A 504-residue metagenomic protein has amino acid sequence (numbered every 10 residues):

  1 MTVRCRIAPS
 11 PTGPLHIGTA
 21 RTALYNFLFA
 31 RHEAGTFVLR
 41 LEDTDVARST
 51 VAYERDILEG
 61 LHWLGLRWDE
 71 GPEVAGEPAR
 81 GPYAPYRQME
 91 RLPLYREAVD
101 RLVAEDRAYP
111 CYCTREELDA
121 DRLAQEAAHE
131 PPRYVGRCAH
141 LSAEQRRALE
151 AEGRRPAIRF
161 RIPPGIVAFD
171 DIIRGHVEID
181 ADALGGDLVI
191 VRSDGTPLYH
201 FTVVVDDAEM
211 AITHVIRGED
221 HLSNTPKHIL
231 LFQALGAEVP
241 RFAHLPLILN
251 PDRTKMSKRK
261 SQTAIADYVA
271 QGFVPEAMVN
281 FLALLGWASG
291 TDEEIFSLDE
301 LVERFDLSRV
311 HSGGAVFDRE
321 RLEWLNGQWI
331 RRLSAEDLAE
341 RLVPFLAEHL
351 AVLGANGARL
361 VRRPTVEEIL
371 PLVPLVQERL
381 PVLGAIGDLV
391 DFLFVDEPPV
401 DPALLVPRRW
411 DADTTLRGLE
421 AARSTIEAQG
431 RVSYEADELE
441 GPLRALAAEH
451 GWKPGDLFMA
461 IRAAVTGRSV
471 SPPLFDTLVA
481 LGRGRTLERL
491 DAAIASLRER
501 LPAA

Functional and structural regions predicted by a protein language model:
M1-A127, N224-A237: N-terminal Rossmann-like or analogous alpha/beta NTP/dinucleotide-binding catalytic cores that position adenine
H16, N26, I57, L102 (+9 more regions): Residue-level signal for inorganic ion chemistry
I17-G18, Y268-E276, S312-D318, V361-P371 (+2 more regions): Structural motif
R31-D45, F201-H214, L235-L249, L474 (+3 more regions): Glycine-rich phosphate/pyrophosphate-binding loops and their adjacent beta-strand/loop elements at enzyme active sites
P85-M89, Y112, D182, V191-S193 (+6 more regions): Conserved phosphate-binding loops in nucleotide/dinucleotide-binding enzymes
Y109-P110, T114-H244, L249-M256, S289: Active-site cores that bind ATP or allylic diphosphates and position pyrophosphate for catalysis
A335, A339-H450: Small-residue-rich helix-loop
D437-L497, L501: Charged substrate- and nucleic-acid-binding regions of tRNA-handling and nucleotidyl-transfer enzymes, centered on
